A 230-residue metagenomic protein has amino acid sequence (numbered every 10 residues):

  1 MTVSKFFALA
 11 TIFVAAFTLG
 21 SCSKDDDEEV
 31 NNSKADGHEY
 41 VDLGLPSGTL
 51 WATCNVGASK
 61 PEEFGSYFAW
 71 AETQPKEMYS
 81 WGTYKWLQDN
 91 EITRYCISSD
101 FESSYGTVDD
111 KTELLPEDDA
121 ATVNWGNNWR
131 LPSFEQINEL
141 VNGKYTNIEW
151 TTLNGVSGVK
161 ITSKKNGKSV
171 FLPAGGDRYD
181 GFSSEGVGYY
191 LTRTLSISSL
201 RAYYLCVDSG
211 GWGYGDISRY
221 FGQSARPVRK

Functional and structural regions predicted by a protein language model:
M1-L9: Bacterial N-terminal signal peptides that target proteins for export
L9-T11, D27, G167: Low-complexity, intrinsically disordered short peptide segments enriched in small/polar/basic residues
T18-S21: C-terminal motif of bacterial Sec signal peptides marking the signal peptidase cleavage site
S23-D25: Bacterial signal peptide processing site
E29-Y84, Q88, I92-R94, S98-K230: C-terminal, surface-exposed recognition/capping segments
